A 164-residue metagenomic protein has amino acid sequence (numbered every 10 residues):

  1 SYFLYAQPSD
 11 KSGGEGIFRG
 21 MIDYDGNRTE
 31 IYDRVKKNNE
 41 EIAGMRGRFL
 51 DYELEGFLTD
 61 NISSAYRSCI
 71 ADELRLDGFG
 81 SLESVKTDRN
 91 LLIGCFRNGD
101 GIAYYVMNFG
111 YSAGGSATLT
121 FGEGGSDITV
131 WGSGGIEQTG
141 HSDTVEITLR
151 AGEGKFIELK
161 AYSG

Functional and structural regions predicted by a protein language model:
S1-E40, F57-S63: Aromatic/acidic polysaccharide-binding cleft in carbohydrate-active enzymes
S1-Y5, Y105-M107, T129-W131, I157-E158: Conserved active-site loop/cleft motifs that coordinate metal ions or position small ligands
M45-R46, Y52: Residue-level recognition of alpha-helix termini/interfacial anchor residues
A65-G124, G152: Carbohydrate-binding surface patches
F109-S112, G135, Y162-S163: Short, glycine-/Ser/Thr-/acidic-enriched flexible segments
T120-G135: Solvent-exposed beta-hairpin/edge-strand motifs
I136-G140: Surface-exposed loop/edge segments in extracytoplasmic proteins
H141-G164: C-terminal beta-strand-rich structural cap/linker in extracellular carbohydrate-active enzymes
